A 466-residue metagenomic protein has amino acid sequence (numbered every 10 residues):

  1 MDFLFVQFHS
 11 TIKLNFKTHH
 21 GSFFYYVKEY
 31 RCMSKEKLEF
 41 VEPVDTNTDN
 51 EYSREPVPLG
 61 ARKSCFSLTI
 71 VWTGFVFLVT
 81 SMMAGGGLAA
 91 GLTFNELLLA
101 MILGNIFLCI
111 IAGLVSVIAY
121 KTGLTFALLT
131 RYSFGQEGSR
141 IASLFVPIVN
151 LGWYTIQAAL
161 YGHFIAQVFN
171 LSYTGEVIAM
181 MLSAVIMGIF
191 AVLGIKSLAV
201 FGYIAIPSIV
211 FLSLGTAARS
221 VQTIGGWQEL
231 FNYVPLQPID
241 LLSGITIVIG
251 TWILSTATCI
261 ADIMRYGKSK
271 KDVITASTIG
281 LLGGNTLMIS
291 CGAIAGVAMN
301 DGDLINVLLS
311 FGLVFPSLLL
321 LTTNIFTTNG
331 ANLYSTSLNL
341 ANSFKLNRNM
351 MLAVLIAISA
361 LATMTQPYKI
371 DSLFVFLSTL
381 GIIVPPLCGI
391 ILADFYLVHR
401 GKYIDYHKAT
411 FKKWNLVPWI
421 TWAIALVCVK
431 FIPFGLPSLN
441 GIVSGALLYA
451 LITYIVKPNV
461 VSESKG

Functional and structural regions predicted by a protein language model:
M33-N95, I239-I247, R265-D272, V456-G466: Membrane-interface "cap" regions at the ends of multi-pass membrane proteins
C65-S81, A217-T223, Y233-A295, L309-G330 (+3 more regions): Hydrophobic, membrane-embedded alpha-helices of multi-pass small-molecule transporters
V71-F75, S143-P147, A158, F169-L193 (+6 more regions): Transmembrane alpha-helical segments of multi-pass small-molecule transport proteins
G86-G91, S116-V117, L160-N170, S183-A205 (+3 more regions): Membrane-water interface regions at transmembrane-helix termini and the short interhelical loops of multi-pass membrane
G87-S116, G138-R140, L281-L282, S444: Extracellular loop-to-transmembrane helix junctions
S139-L171, I325-N342: Hydrophobic transmembrane alpha-helices that form the core helical bundles of multi-pass secondary transporters
I178-S183, M187-Q222, S277-L281, F376-C388 (+1 more regions): Membrane-interface loop-to-helix entry segments
C388-G466: C-terminal membrane-solvent junction of multi-pass transporters and transport-like membrane proteins
